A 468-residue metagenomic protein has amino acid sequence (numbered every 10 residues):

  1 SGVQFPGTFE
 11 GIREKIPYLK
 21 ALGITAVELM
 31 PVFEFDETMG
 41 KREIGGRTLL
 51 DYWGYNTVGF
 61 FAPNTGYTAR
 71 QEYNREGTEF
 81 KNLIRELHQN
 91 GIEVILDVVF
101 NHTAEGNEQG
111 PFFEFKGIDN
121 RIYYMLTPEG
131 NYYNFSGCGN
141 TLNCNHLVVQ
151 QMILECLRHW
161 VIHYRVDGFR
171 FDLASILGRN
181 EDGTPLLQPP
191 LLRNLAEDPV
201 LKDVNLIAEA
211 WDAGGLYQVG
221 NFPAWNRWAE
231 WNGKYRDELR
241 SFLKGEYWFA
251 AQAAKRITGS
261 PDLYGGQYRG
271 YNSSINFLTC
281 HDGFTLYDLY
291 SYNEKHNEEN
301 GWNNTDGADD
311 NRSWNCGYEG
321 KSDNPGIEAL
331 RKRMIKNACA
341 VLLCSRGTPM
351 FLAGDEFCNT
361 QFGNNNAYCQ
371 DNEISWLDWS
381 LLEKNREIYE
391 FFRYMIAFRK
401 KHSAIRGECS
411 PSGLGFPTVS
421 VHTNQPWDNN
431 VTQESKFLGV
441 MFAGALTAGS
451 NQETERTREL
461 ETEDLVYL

Functional and structural regions predicted by a protein language model:
S1-V166, L173-V200, L216, L263: Substrate-binding/active-site clefts of carbohydrate-active enzymes
G2, G66, G139-L142, S175-I176 (+2 more regions): Glycine- and acidic
R13-A21, I84, L157-V161, L192-A196 (+5 more regions): Non-transmembrane alpha-helical segments in soluble domains of secreted/periplasmic/extracellular proteins
L29, H281, M395: A residue-level signal for conserved active-site and pocket-lining positions in enzyme catalytic cores
E43-F60, Q361-R393: Extended hydrophobic/aromatic segments used for targeting, binding, or gating
R165, G178-D182, L186-A353, F357 (+6 more regions): Conserved alpha/beta catalytic core and glycan-binding cleft of carbohydrate-active enzymes
E383-P417: Catalytic cores of secreted or luminal carbohydrate-active enzymes
S435-G439: Short hydrophobic/aromatic beta-strand or adjacent loop that forms the aromatic wall/cage of a ligand/substrate-binding
